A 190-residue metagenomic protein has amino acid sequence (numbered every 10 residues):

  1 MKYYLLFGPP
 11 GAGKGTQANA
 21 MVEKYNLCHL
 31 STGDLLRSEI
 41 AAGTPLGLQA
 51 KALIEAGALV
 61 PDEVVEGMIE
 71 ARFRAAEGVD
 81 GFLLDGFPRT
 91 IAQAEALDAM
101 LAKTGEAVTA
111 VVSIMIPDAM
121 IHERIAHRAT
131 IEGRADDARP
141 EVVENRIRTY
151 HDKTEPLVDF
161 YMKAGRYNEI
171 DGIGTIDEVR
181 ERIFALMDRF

Functional and structural regions predicted by a protein language model:
M1-F190: Glycine-rich phosphate-binding loop of ATP-dependent small-molecule kinases
